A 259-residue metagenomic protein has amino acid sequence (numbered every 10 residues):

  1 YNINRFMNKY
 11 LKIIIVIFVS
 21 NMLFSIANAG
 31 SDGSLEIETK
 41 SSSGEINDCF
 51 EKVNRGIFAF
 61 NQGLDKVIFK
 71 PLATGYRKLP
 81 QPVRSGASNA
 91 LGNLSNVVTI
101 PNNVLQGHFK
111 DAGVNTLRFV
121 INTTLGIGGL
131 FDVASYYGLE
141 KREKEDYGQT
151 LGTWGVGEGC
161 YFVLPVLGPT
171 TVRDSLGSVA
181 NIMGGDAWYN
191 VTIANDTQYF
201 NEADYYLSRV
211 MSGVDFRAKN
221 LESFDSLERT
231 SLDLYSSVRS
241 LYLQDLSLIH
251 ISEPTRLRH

Functional and structural regions predicted by a protein language model:
F6-I14: Bacterial N-terminal signal peptides that target proteins for export
I14-M22: Bacterial N-terminal signal peptides
S25-A29: Boundary at the C-terminal end of the N-terminal hydrophobic targeting segment
S31-E51: Short N-terminal segments immediately surrounding and downstream of signal-peptide cleavage
V67-S85: Membrane interface segments of multi-pass transport proteins and intramembrane proteases
N93-N96, I100-V172: Mid-length scaffold segments of soluble, non-membrane domains
V156-L248: Surface-exposed interaction patches
I249-H259: Single conserved hydrophobic/aromatic residue that forms the stacking wall/gate of nucleotide- or nucleobase-binding
